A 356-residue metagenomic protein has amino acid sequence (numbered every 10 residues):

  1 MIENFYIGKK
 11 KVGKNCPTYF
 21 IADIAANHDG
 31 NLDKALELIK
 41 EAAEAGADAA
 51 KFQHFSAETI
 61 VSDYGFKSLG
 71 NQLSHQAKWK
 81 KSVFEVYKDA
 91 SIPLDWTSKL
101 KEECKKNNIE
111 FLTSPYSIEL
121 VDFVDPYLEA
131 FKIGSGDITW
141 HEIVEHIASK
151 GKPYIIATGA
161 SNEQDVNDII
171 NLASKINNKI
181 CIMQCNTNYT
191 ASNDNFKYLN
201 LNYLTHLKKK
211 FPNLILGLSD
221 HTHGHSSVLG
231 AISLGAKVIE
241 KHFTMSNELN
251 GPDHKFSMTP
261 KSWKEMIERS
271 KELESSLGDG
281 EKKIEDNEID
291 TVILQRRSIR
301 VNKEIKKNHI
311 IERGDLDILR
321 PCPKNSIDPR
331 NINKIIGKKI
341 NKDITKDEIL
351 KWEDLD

Functional and structural regions predicted by a protein language model:
M1-D356: Catalytic cores and adjacent flexible loops of soluble metabolic enzymes that perform enolate/carbanion chemistry on
